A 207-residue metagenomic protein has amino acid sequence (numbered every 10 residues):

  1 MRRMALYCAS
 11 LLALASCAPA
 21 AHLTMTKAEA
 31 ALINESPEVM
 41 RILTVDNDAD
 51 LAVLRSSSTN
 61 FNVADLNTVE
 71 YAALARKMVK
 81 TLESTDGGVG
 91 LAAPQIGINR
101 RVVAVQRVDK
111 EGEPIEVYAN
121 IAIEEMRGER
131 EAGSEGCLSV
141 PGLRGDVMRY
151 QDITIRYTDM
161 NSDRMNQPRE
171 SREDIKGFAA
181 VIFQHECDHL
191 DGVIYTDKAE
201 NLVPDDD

Functional and structural regions predicted by a protein language model:
M1-M4: Positively charged n-region of N-terminal signal peptides that target proteins for export
Y7-A15: Bacterial N-terminal signal peptides
A18-D207: Positively charged
